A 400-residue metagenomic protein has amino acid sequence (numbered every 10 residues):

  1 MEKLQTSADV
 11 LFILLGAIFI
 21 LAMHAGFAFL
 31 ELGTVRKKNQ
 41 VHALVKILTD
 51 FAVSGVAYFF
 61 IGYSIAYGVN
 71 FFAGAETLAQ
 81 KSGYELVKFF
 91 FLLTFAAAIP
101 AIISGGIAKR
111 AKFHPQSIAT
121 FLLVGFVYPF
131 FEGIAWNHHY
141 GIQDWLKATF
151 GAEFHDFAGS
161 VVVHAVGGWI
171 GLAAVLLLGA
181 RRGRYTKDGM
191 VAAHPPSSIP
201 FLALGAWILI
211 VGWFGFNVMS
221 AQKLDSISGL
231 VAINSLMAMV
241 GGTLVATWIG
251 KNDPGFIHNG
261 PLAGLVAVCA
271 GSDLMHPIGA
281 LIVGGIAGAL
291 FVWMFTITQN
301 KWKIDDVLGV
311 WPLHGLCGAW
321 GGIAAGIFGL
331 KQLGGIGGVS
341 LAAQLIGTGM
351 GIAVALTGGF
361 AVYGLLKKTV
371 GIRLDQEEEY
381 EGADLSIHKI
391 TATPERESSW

Functional and structural regions predicted by a protein language model:
M1-W400: Hydrophobic alpha-helical transmembrane bundles of multi-pass membrane proteins
